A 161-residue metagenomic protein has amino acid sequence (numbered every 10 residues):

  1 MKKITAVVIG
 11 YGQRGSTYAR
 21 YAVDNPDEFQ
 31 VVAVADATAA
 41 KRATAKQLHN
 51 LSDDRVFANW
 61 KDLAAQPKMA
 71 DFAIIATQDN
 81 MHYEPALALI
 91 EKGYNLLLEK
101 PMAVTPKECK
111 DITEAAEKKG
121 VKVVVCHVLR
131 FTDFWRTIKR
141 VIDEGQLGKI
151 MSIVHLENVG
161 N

Functional and structural regions predicted by a protein language model:
M1-L51: N-terminal Rossmann-like dinucleotide-binding module
G10, K100, G145: Conserved G/P- and acidic residue-centered "switch" motifs that form tight phosphate/ATP-binding loops in soluble
R14-Y18, V56, H82, E108 (+2 more regions): Conserved donor sugar-nucleotide recognition element shared by glycan-biosynthetic enzymes
Y21, N25, A45-L48, Q66 (+4 more regions): Alpha-helical structural signal in soluble globular domains
F29, D54, D71, Y94 (+2 more regions): Short, well-ordered coil/turn segments that N-cap beta-strands
V34, A73, I153: Receiver (REC) domain switch-region micro-motif
D54-A115: Beta-loop-alpha module in the N-terminal Rossmann-like domain of NAD(P)-dependent dehydrogenases, especially those
A103-N161: A contiguous active-site-proximal alpha/beta segment in oxidoreductase catalytic domains
